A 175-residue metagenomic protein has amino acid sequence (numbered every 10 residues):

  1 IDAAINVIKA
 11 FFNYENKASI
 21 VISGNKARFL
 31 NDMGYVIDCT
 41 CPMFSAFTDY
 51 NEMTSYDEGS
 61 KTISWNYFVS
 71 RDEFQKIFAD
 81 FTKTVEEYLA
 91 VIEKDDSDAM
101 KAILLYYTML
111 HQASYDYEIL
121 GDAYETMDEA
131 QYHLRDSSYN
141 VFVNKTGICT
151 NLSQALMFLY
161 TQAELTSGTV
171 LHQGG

Functional and structural regions predicted by a protein language model:
I1, V7-I8, N144-G147, L171-H172: Alpha-helix capping and helix-loop boundary segments enriched in small/acidic/polar residues
I1-A90, L165: Linear, non-domain "peripheral" regions
F29-D32, S97, K101, I148 (+1 more regions): Short amphipathic alpha-helical segments
V36, T40-M43, T108, Q112 (+1 more regions): Generic N-terminal helix/loop capping motif
R71-V141: Secondary-structure boundary elements
S138-T150, G175: Peptidoglycan cell-wall recognition and remodeling modules
T150-G175: Hydrophobic/aromatic-rich core segments of domains that either
